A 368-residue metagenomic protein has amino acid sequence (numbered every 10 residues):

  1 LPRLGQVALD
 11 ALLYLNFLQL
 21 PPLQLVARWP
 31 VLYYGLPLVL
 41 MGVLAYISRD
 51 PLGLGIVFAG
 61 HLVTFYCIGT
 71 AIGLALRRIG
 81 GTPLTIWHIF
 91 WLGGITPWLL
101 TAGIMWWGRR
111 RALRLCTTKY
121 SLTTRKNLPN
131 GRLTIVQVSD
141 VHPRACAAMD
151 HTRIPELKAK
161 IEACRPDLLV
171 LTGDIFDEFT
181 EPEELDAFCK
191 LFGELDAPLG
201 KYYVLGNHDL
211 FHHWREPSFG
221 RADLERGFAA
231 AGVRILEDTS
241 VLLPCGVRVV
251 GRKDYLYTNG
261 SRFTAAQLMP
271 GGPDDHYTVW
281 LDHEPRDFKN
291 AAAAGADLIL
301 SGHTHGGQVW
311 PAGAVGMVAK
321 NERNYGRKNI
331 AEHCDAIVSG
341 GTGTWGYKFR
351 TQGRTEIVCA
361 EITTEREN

Functional and structural regions predicted by a protein language model:
L1-L113: Non-catalytic terminal accessory segments
A75-T96, L100-C164: N-terminal signal-anchor transmembrane helix
N127-N368: Soluble catalytic domains of enzymes that build or remodel membrane lipids, polysaccharides, and related
